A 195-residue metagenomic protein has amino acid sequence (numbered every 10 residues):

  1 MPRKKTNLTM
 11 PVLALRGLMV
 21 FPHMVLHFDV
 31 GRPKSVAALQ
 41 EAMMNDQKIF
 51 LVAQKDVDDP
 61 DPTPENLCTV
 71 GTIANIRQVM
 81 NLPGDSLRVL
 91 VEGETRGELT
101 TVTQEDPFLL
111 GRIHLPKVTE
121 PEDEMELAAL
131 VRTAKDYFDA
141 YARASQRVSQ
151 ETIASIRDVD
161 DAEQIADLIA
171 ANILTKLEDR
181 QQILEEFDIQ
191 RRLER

Functional and structural regions predicted by a protein language model:
M1-R195: N-terminal low-complexity, acidic/polar interaction/targeting segments
